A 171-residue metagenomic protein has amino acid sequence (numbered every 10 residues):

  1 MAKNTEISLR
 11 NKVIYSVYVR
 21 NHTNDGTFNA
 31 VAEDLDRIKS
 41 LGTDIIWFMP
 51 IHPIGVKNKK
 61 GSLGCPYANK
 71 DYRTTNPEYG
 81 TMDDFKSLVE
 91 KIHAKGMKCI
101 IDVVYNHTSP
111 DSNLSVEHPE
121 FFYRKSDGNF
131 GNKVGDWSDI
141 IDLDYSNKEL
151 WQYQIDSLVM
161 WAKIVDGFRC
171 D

Functional and structural regions predicted by a protein language model:
K3-V13, R20-G26, A32-D44, P50-I164: Substrate-binding/active-site clefts of carbohydrate-active enzymes
Y15, D171: Rossmann-like NAD(H)/NADP(H) cofactor-binding core
I46, F168-C170: Hydrophobic residues within beta-strands of alpha/beta enzymes
